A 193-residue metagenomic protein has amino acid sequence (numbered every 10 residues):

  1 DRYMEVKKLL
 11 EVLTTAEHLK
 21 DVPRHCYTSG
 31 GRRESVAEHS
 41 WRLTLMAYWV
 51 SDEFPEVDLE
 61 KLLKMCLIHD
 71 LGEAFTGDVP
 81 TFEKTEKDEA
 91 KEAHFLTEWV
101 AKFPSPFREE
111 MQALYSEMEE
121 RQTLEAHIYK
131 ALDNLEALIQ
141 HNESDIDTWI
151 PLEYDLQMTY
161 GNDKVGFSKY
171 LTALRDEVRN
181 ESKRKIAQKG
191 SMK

Functional and structural regions predicted by a protein language model:
D1-K193: Alpha-helical, largely C-terminal catalytic domains that coordinate divalent metal ions via clustered Asp/Glu/His
